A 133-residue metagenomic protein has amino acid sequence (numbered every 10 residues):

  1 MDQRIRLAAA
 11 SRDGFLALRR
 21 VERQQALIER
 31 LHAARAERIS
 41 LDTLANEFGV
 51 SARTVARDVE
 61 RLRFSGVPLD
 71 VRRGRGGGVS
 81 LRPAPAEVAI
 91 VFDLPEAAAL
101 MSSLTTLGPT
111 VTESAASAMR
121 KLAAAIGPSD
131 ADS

Functional and structural regions predicted by a protein language model:
M1-P95, P128: Short, basic/aromatic recognition patches that contact phosphate-bearing ligands
L94-S133: Bulky hydrophobic/aromatic content
